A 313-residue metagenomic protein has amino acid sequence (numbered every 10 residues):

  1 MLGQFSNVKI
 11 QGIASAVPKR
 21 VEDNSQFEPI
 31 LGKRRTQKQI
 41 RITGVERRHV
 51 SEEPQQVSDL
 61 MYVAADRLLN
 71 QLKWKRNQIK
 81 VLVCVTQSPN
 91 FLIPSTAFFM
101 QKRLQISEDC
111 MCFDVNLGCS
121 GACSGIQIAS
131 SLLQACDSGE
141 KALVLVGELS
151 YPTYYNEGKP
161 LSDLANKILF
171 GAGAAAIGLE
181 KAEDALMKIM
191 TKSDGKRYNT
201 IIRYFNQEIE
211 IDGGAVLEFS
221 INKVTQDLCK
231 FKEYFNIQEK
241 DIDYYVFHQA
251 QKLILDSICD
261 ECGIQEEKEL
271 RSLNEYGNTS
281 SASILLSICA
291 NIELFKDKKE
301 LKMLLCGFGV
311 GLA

Functional and structural regions predicted by a protein language model:
M1-P54, N156-N222, Q226: Condensing-enzyme catalytic core mediating Claisen C-C bond formation in acyl metabolism
I10, E53-L117, Y234-L255: Conserved beta-ketoacyl condensing-enzyme motif
Q11-A14, V85, N116, A142-E148 (+3 more regions): Short beta-strand segments
G32-K38, F91-I106, L145-E157, I254-E266: Acidic-glycine-rich active-site phosphate/pyrophosphate-binding loop
R34-Q39, Q55-L72, F219-Y234, S287-N291: Short, well-ordered amphipathic alpha-helical segments that serve as non-catalytic structural scaffolds within diverse
S58, Y62, S88-P89, K102 (+3 more regions): Claisen-condensing/thiolase-fold acyl-transfer catalytic domains that form or cleave C-C bonds in fatty acid
Q134-F170: Flexible, glycine-rich active-site loops centered on histidine and acidic residues that chelate a metal or position
